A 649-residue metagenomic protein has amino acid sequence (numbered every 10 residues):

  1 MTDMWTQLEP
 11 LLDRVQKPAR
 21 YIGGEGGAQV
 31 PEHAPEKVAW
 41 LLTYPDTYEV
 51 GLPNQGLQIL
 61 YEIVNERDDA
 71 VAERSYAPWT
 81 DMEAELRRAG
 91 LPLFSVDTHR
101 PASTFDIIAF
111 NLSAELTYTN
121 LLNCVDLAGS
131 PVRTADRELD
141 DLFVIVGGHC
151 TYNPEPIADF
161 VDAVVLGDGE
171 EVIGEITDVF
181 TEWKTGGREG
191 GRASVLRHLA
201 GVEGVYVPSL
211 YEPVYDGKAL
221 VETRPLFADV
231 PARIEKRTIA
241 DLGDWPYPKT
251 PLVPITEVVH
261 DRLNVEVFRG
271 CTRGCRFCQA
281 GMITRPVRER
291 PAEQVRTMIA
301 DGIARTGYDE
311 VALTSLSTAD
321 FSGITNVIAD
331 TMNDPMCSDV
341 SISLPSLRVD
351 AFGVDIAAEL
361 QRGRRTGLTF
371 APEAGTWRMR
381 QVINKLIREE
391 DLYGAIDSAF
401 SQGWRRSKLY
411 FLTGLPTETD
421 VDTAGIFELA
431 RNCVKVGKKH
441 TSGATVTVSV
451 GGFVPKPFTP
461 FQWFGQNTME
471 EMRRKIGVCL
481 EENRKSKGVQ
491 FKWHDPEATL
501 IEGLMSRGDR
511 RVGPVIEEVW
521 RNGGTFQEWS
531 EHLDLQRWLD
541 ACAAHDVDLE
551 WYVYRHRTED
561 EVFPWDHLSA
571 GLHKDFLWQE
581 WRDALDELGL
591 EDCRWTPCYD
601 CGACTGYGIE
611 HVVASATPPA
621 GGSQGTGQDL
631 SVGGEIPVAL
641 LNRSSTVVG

Functional and structural regions predicted by a protein language model:
M1-K17, R67, T605-G606, G621-T626: Helix-enriched interaction subdomains in cytosolic or periplasmic regions, typified by TIR/SEFIR signaling/NADase cores
L11-L41, Y48-E49, V214, K218-N264 (+2 more regions): N-terminal [4Fe-4S]-dependent radical SAM core
L42-D46, V64, P251-Q279, I303 (+2 more regions): N-terminal pre-triad scaffold of radical SAM enzymes
T43, L116, D301-G451, P455: Conserved SAM/AdoMet-binding glycine-rich loop
N54, E257-E293, D600-A614: Canonical Radical SAM [4Fe-4S] cluster-binding loop centered on the CxxxCxxC motif and its immediate flanking residues
A77-P225, P460-D509, I516-S530: Glycine-rich beta-alpha loop elements in corrinoid/cobalamin-binding modules across cobalamin-dependent enzymes
C278, R557-E635: Cysteine-cluster motifs in flexible loop/terminal segments that predominantly coordinate metals
Q381, D397, S401-R405, T417 (+3 more regions): C-terminal scaffold of the Radical SAM
